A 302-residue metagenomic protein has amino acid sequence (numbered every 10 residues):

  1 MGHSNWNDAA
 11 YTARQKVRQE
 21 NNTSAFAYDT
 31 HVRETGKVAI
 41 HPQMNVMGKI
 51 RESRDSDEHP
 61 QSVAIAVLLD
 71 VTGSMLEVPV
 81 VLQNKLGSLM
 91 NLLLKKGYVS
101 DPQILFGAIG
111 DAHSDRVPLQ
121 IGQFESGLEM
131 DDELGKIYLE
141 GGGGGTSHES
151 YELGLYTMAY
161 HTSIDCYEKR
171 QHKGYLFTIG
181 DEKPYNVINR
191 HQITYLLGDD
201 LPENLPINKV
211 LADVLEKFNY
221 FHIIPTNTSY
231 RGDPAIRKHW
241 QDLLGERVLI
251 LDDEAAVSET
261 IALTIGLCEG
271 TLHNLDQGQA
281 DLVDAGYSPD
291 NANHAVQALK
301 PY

Functional and structural regions predicted by a protein language model:
G2, W6-A66, M75-V80, N84 (+1 more regions): Acidic, polar low-complexity linker/tail segments
D55-E58, K95-Y98, T162-R170: Surface-exposed acidic, glycine-flexible loop patches that form ligand/cofactor-binding and adhesion interfaces
E58-G122, L155: Von Willebrand factor
L82, Q120-F124, R190-L197, K238-W240: Short secondary-structure boundary/capping segments
Q83-L89, Y151-Y156, T194-L211, D233-I236: Well-ordered, non-membrane alpha-helical segments in soluble/globular domains
E129-K173: Von Willebrand factor
G154-L205: Exposed acidic/Ser/Thr-rich ligand/metal-binding surfaces
L201-Y302: Von Willebrand factor type A / integrin I
